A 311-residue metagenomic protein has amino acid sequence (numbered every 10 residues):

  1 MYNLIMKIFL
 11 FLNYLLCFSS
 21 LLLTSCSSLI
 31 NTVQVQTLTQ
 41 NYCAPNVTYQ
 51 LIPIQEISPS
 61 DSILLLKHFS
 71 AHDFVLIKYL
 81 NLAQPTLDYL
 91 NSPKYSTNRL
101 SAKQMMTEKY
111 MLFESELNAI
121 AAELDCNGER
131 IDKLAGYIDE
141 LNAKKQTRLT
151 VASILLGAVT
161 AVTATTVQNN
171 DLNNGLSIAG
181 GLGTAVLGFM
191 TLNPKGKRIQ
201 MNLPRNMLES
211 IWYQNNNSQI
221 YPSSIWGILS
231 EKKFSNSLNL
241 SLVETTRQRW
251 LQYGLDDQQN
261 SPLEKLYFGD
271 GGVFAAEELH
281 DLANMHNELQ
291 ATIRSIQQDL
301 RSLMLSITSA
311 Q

Functional and structural regions predicted by a protein language model:
M1-I5: Short, Lys/Arg-enriched N-terminal segments with co-localized hydrophobic residues within the first ~10-30 amino acids
K7-L10, Y14-C126, E278-Q311: Terminal export/targeting leaders at protein ends
K109-V167: Add "or lipid-surface remodeling" -> "...that mediate pore formation, membrane permeabilization, membrane fusion
A143-K197: Alpha-helical transmembrane segments and their immediate juxtamembrane boundary regions in integral membrane proteins
K145, N236, I307-A310: Short secondary-structure junctions and interdomain/linker hinges
T147-T160, P204-Y213, Q311: Charge-rich, acidic-biased intrinsically disordered regions
N173-G227: Membrane-engaging insertion elements
P204-L289, I293: Amphipathic, membrane-inserting segments
